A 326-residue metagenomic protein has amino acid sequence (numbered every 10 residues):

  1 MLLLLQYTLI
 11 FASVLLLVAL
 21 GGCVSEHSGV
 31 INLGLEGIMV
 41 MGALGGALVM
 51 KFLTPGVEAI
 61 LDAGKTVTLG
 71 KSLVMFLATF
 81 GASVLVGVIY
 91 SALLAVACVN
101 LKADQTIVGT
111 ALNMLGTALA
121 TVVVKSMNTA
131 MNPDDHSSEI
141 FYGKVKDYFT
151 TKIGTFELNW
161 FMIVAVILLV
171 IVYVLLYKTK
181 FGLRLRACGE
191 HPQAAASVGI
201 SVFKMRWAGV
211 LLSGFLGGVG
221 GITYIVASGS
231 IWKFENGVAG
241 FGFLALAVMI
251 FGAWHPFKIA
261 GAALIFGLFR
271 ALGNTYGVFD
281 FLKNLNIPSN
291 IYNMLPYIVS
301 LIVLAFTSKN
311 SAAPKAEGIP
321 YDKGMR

Functional and structural regions predicted by a protein language model:
M1-A19, I31, G45, T54-A78: Membrane-interfacial amphipathic/re-entrant helices at transmembrane-helix boundaries
V18-A19, A43-V49, T117-T121, M162-V174 (+4 more regions): Hydrophobic core segments of alpha-helical transmembrane domains in multi-pass membrane transport and ion-translocation
V24-G45, V99-L112, R184, G229-F243 (+1 more regions): Short, non-helical or kinked segments that cap or interrupt transmembrane helices
I60-L119: Alpha-helical transmembrane segments within multi-pass membrane transporters and channels
G116-K178, F279-I291, S311, G318-R326: Transmembrane helix-bundle core of multi-pass membrane transporters and related energy-transducing complexes
G154-K233, G261: Helix-loop-helix "hairpin" substructures at the membrane interface of multi-pass membrane proteins
E190-K204, Y276-R326: Cytosolic-side transmembrane-helix boundaries in multi-pass membrane proteins
W232-Y297: Transmembrane alpha-helical segments in multi-pass inner-membrane proteins
